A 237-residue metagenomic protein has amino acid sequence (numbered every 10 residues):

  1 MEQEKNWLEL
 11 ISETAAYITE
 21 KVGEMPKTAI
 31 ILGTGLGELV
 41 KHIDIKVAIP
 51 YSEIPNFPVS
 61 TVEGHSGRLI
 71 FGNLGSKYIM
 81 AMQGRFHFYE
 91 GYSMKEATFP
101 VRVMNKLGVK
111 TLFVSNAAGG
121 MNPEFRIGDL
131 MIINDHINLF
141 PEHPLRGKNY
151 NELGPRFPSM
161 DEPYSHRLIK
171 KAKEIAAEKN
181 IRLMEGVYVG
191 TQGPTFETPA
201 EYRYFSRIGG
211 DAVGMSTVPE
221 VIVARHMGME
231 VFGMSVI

Functional and structural regions predicted by a protein language model:
E2-M160: Metabolite-binding pocket within alpha/beta catalytic cores that recognizes anionic/polar moieties
Y17, K21, R167, K171-R182: Generic non-transmembrane alpha-helical segments
M104-G108, S206, R225: Non-catalytic positions within long, well-ordered alpha-helices that form the structural scaffold/packing of enzyme
K110-T111, D211, E230: Short acidic/polar active-site loop segments enriched in Thr and Asp
E174-D211: Active-site/ligand-binding-proximal alpha/beta "capping" segment
M215-I237: Zn-dependent metallopeptidase/amidohydrolase metal-coordination segment
